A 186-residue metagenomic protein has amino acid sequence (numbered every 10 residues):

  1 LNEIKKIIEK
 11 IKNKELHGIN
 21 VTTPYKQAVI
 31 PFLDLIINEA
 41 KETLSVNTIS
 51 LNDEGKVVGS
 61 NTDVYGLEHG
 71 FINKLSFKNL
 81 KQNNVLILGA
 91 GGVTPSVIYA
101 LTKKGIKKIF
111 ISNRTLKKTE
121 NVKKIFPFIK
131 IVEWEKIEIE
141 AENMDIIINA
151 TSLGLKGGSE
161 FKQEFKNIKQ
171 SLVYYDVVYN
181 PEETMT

Functional and structural regions predicted by a protein language model:
L1-F77, P181: Phosphate/diphosphate ligand-binding glycine-rich loop within oxidoreductases
I8-K10, E135-D145, E164-N167: Short amphipathic alpha-helix with an adjacent loop that forms part of the alpha/beta core around
A28-D34, L155-Y174: Rossmann-fold NAD(P) dinucleotide-binding segment
N52, Q163-E164, Q170-T186: Rossmann-fold NAD(P)-binding glycine/threonine-rich loop
N61-V64, F71, L75-I106, N113-R114: Glycine-rich adenosine-cofactor-binding loop
K104-F126: NAD(P)-binding Rossmann-fold cofactor-contacting core
T115, E138-E160, Y175: Rossmann-like NAD(P)-binding element
